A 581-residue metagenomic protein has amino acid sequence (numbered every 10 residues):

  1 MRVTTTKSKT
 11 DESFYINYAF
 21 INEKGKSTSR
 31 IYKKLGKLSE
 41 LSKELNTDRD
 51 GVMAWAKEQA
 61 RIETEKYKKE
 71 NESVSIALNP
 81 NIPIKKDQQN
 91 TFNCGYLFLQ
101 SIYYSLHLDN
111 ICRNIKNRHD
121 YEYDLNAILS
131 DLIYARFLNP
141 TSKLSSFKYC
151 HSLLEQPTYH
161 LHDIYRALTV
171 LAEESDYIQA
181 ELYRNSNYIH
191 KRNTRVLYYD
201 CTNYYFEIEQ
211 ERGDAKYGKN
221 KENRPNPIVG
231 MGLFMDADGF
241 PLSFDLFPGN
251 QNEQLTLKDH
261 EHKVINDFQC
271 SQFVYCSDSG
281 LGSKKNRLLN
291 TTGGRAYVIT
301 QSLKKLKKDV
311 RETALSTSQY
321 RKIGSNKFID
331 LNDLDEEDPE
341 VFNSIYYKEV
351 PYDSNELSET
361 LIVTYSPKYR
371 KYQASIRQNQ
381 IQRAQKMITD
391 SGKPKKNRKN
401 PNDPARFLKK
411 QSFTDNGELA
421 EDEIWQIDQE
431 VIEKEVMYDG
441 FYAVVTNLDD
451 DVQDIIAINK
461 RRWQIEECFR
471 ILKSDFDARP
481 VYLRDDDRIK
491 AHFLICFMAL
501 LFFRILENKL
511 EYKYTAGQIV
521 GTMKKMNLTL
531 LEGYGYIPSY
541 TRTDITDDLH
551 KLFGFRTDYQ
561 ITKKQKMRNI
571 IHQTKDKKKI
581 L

Functional and structural regions predicted by a protein language model:
R2-E58: Short, surface-exposed polybasic/aromatic micro-patch for ligand or macromolecular engagement
V3, D11-F14, S27, D109-L581: Anion-binding and metal-coordination hotspots
G36-S39, N79, S358, I362: Compositionally biased amphipathic helical and low-complexity segments enriched in hydrophobic
E44-N81, K86-D87, Q100, D544-K566 (+1 more regions): Compositionally biased, intrinsically disordered linkers/stalks adjacent to structured regions
A60-A127, D131-L138, S142-K143, F147-H151: Extended, charge-enriched "interface" segments that sit outside catalytic cores
